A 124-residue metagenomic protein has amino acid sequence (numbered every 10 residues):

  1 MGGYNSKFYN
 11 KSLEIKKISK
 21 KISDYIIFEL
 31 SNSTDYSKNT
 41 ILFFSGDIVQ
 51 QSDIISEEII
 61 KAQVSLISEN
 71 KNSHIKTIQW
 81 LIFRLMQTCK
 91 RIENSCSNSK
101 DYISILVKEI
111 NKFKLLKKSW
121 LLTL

Functional and structural regions predicted by a protein language model:
M1-L124: Amphipathic alpha-helical assembly/interaction segments
